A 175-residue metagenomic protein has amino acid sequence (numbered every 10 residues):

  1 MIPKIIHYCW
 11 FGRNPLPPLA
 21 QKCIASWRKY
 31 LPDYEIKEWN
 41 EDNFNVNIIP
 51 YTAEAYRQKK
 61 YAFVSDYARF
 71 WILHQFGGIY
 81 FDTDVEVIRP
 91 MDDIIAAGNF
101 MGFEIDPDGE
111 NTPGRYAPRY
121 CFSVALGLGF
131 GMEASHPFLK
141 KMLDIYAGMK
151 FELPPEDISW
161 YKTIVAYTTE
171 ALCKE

Functional and structural regions predicted by a protein language model:
M1-S65, F81-E175: Glycosyltransferase-associated regions of secretory-pathway enzymes, highlighting luminal stem/catalytic domains
D66-G78: Small-residue hinge/turn detector
